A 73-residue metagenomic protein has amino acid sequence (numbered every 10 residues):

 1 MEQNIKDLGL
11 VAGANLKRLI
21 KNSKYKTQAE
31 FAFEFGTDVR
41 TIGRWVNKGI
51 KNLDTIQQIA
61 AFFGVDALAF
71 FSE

Functional and structural regions predicted by a protein language model:
M1-Y25: A short, Lys/Arg-rich alpha-helix, primarily the initiator
G13, G43-R44, Q57, F71: Key DNA-contacting residues within the recognition helix of helix-turn-helix
K17, A29-F33, Q57: Residues within the helices of the helix-turn-helix
K21, N47-K48: Residue-level detection of the helix-turn-helix DNA-binding "recognition helix"
K24-G43: Short alpha-helical DNA-recognition segment
T27, N52-T55, D66: Residues that mark the N-terminal boundary/hinge immediately upstream of a DNA-recognition element
K48-A61: Short, basic-rich loop-to-helix N-cap that marks the start of a DNA-contacting helix
G64-E73: Short C-terminal boundary/hinge segments that cap the last helix of small helical domains
